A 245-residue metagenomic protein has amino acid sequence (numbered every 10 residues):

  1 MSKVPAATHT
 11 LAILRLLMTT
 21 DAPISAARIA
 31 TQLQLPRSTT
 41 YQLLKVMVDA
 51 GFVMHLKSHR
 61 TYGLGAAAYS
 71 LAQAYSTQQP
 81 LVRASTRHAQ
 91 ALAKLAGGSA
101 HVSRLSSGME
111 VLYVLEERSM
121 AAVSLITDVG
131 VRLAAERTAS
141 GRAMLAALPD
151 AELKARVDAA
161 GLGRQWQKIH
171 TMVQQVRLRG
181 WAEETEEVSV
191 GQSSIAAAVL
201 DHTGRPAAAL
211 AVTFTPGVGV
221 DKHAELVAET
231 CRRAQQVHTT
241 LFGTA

Functional and structural regions predicted by a protein language model:
M1-S76, V82, Q235-G243: N-terminal helix-turn-helix
K57, S189-S194: Short, small/polar residue-rich loop motifs at catalytic or cofactor-binding pockets
S58-H59, G63-V157: Amphipathic alpha-helical effector-binding/dimerization core of metabolite-sensing transcriptional regulators
K94-L95, E186-G191: Short loop/turn motifs at secondary-structure junctions and domain boundaries
W166-Q174, R179, V190, A207-A245: Juxtadomain coupling helices with adjacent low-complexity linkers
I195-H202: A short, hydrophobic, proline-anchored segment that marks a local hinge/packing element in signaling and regulatory
